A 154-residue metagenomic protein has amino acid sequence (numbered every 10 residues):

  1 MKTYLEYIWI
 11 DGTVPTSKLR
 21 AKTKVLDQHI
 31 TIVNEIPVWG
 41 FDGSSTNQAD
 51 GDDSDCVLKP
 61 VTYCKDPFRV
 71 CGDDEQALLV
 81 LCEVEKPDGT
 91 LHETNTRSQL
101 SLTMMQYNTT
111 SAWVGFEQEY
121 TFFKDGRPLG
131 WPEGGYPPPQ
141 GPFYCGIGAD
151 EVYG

Functional and structural regions predicted by a protein language model:
M1-G154: Glycine-rich, acidic/polar active-site loops that bind/position phosphate-bearing ligands
